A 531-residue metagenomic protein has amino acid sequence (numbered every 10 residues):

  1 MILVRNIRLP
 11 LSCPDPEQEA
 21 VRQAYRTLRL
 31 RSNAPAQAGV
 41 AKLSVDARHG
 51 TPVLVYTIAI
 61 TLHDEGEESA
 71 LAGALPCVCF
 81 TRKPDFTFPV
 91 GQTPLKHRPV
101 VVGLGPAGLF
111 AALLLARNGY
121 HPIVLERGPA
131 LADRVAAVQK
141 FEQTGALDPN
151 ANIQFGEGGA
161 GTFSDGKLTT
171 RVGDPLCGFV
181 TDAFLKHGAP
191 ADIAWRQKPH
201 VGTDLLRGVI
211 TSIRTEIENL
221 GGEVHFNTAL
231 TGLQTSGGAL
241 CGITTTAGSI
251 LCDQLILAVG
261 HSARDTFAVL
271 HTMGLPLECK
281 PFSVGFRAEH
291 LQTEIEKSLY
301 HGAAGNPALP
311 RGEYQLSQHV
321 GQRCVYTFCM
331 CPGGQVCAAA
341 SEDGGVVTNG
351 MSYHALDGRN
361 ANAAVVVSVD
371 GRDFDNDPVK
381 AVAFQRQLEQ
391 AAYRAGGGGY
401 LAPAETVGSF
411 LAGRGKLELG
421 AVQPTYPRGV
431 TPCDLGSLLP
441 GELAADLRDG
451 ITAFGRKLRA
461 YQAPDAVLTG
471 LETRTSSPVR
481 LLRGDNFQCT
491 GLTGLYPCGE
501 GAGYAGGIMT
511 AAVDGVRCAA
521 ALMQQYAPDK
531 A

Functional and structural regions predicted by a protein language model:
M1-L54, I58-A531: Residues forming the flavin
